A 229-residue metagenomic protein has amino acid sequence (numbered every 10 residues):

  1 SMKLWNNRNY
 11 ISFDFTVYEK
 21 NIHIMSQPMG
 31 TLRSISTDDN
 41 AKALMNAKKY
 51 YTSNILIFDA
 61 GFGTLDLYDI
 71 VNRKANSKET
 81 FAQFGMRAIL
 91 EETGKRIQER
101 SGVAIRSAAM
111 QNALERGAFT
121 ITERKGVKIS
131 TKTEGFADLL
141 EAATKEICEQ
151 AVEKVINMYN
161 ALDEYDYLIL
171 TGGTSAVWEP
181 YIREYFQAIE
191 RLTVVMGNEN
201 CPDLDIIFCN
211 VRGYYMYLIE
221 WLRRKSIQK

Functional and structural regions predicted by a protein language model:
S1-I55, K74-S77, A82, M86 (+2 more regions): Nucleotide/phosphate-binding catalytic cleft detector across ATP-hydrolyzing and phosphate-transferring enzymes
N54-N76: Basic (Lys/Arg-enriched) interaction patch that binds polyanionic ligands
I57-G63, E115-E123, C148-E149: Short, functional N-terminal and low-complexity linear motifs
G63, T174-S175: Gly/Ser/Thr-rich beta-alpha loop segments that engage phosphate groups in nucleotides
Y68-M110, I206: Glycine-rich phosphate-binding loop plus the immediately following alpha-helix
E99-E141: A mobile "lid/hinge" subdomain adjacent to the ATP/sugar-phosphate binding pocket shared across diverse ATP-dependent
